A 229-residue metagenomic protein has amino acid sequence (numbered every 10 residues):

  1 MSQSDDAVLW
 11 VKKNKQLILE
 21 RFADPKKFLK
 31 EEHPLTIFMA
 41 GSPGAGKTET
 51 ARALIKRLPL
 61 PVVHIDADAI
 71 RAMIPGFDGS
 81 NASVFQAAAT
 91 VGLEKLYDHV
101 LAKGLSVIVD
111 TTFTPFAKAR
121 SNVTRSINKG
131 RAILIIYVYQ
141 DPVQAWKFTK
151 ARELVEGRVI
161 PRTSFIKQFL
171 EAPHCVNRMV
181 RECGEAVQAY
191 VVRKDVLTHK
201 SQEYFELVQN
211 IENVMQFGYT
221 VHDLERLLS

Functional and structural regions predicted by a protein language model:
M1-F28: N-terminal pre-Walker A segment at the start of P-loop NTPase domains
K26-P34, V100-L101: Phosphate-binding P-loop
S42-P43: The conserved Walker
K47: Conserved lysine of the Walker
R52-K103, A117, R125: Conserved substrate/cofactor phosphate-moiety recognition/catalytic segment in nucleotide-dependent phosphotransferases
K129-T149: Conserved phosphate-donor/acceptor-positioning beta-strand/loop module used by diverse small-molecule
K147-S229: Conserved GTP-binding G-domain of TRAFAC-class P-loop NTPases and closely related GTPase folds
